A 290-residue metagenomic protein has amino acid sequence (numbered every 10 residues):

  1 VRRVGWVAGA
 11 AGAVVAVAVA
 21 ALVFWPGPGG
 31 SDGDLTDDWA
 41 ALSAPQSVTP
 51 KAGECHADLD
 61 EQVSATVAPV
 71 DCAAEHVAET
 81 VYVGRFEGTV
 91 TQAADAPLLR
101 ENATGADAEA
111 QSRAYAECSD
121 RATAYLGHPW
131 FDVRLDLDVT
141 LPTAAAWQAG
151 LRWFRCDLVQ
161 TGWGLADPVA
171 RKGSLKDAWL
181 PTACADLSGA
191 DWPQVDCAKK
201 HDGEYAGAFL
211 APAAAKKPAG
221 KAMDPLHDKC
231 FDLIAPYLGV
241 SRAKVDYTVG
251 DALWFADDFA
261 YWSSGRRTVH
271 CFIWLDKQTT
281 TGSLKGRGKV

Functional and structural regions predicted by a protein language model:
V1-V15: N-terminal export and membrane-targeting signals
G5-W6, P28-V290: Primary mode marks residue(s) on the alpha4-beta5-alpha5 output face of response regulator receiver
F24-P26: N-terminal secretory targeting and juxtamembrane "stalk" segments of secreted and cell-surface proteins
